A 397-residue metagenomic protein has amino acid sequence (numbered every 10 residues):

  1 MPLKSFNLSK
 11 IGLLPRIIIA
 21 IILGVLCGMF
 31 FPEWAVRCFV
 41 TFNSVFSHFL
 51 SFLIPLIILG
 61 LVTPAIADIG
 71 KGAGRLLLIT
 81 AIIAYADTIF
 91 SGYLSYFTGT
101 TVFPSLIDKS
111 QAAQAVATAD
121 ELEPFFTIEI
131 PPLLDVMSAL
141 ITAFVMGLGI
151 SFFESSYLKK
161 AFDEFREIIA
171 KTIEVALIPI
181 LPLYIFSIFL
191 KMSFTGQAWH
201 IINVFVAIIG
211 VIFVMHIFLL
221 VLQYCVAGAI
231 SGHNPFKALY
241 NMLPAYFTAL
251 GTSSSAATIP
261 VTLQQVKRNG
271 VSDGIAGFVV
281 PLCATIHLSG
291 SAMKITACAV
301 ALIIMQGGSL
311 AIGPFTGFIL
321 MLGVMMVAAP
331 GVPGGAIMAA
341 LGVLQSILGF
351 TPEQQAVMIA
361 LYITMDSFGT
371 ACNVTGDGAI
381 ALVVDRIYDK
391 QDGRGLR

Functional and structural regions predicted by a protein language model:
L3-F31, S44-L53, R75-F236, R397: Signature of multi-pass transmembrane helix bundles
P32, A67-R75, P104, S151-S156 (+7 more regions): Juxtamembrane helix-boundary/capping and inter-helix hinge elements in multi-pass membrane proteins
C38, G74, L78, A198-V206 (+3 more regions): Membrane-water interface of transmembrane alpha-helices in multipass transporters/channels
V40-S51, K160-V175, Y240-T248, Q264-R268 (+2 more regions): Short amphipathic alpha-helical coupling elements at transmembrane boundaries
G74-T80, E174-I178, R268-A284, L310-P314 (+2 more regions): Membrane-interface alpha-helices at helix entry/exit sites of multi-pass transporters
T80-I89, R166-I169, F205-L222, N241-A249 (+2 more regions): Small-residue-enriched core segments of transmembrane alpha-helices in multipass membrane transport and channel
A112, T296-R397: Transmembrane alpha-helical segments and their short flanking loops that form helix-hairpins/helix-helix interfaces
A115, L239-T296, G323-I337, T364-V383: Alpha-helical membrane segments and immediately flanking helix-loop junctions that form or couple to the substrate/ion
